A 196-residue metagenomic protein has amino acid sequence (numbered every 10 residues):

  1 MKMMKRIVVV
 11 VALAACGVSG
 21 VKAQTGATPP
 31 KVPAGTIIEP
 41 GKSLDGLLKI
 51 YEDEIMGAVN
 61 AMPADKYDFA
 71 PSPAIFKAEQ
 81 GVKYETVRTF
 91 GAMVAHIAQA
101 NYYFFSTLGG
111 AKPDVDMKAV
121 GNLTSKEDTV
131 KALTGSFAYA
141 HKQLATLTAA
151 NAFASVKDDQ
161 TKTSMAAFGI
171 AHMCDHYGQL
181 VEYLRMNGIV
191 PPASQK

Functional and structural regions predicted by a protein language model:
M1-V9: Bacterial N-terminal signal peptides that target proteins for export
V8-G17: Bacterial N-terminal signal peptides
S19-A23: Sec/Tat signal peptide C-region and signal peptidase I cleavage site
T25, G41, D45, K49 (+3 more regions): Short, contiguous alpha-helical
T25-I38: N-terminal pre-domain segments of enzymes
I50, E54-G57, A61, Y139-T146 (+1 more regions): Solvent-exposed, charged/polar functional surfaces in cytosolic regulatory/catalytic domains
P63-Y67, G109, A145, A149-A152: Short, flexible helix-adjacent loops and helix caps
G121-A154, S164-H176: Acidic/histidine-rich alpha-helical segments that form the ligand environment of transition-metal centers
